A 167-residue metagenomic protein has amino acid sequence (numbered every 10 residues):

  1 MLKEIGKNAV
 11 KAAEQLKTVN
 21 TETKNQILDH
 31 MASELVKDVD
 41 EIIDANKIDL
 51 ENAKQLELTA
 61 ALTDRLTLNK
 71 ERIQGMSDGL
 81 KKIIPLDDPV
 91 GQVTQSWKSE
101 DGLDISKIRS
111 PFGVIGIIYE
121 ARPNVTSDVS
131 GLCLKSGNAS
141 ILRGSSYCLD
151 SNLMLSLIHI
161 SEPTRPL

Functional and structural regions predicted by a protein language model:
M1-D104: N-terminal Rossmann-like NAD(P)+-binding subdomain of aldehyde/semialdehyde dehydrogenases
K24, R143, P163-T164: Short, cationic motifs built from Arg/Lys/His that form the positively charged side of catalytic pockets
P85, P89-L157: Conserved small-residue-rich beta-alpha loop and adjacent elements that most often cradle the phosphate/pyrophosphate
I158-L167: Single conserved hydrophobic/aromatic residue that forms the stacking wall/gate of nucleotide- or nucleobase-binding
